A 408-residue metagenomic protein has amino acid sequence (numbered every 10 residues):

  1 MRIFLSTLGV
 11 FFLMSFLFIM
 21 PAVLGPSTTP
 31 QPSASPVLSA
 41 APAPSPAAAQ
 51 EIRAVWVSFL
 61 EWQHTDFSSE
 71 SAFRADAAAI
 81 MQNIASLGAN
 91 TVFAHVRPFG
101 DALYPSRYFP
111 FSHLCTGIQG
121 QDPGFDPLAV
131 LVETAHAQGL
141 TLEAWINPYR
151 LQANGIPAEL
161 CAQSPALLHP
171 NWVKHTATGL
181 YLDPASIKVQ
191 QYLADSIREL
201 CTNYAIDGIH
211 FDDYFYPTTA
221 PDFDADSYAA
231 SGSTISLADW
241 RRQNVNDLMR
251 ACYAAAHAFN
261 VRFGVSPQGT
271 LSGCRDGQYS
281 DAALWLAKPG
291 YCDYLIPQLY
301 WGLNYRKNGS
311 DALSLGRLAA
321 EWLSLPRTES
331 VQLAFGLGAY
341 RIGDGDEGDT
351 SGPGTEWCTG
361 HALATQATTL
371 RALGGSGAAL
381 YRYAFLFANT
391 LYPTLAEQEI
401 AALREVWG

Functional and structural regions predicted by a protein language model:
P46-A75, E143-E199, N203, P353-E356: Active-site-adjacent "subsite" loops/lids of carbohydrate-active enzymes
L60-S71, F109-G124, T176-Q191, T234-N244 (+2 more regions): The substrate-binding groove and active-site-proximal loops of carbohydrate-active enzymes, especially glycoside
S69-L87, L114-Q138, Y192, Q243-R250: Aromatic- and glycine-enriched glycan-recognition loops and surfaces that form the carbohydrate-binding subsites
F73, N83, Q138, A166-K288 (+1 more regions): Polysaccharide-binding and catalytic clefts of secreted carbohydrate-active enzymes
A75-A102, N203-G208, G290-Y294, L373-G377: Catalytic domains of carbohydrate-active enzymes, especially glycoside hydrolases
L87-P123: Aromatic-lined carbohydrate-binding/catalytic grooves of carbohydrate-active enzymes
Y104-G117, R150-A177, D213-S233, T350-T355: Aromatic- and acidic-residue-enriched segments that line the glycan-binding/catalytic groove of carbohydrate-active
P289-L315, E321-G408: Substrate-binding cleft of secreted/luminal carbohydrate-active enzymes
